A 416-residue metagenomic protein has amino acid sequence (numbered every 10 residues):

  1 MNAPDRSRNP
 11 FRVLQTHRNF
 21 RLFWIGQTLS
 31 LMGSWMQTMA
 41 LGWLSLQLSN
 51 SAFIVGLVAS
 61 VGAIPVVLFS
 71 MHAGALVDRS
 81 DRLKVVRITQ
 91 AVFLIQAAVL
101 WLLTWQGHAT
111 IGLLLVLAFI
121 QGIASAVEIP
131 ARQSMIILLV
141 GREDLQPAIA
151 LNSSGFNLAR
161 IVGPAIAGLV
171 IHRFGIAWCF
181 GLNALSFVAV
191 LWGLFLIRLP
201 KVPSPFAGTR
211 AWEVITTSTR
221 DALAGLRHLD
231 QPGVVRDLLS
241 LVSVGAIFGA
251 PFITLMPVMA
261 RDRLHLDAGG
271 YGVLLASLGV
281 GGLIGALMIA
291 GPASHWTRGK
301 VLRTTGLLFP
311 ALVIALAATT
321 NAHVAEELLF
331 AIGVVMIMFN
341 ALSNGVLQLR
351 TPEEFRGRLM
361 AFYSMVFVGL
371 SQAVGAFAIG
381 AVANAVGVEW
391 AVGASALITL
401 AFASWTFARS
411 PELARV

Functional and structural regions predicted by a protein language model:
M1-R8, F195-R227: Flexible cytoplasmic inter-helical loops of multi-pass small-molecule transporters
R6-P65, R227, Q231-L278, A373: Helix-loop boundary and gating motifs at the non-cytosolic
N19-F20, R82, Q133, D144-Q146 (+3 more regions): Cytoplasm-facing, short amphipathic helices at loop-to-helix transitions on the intracellular side of 12-TM secondary
F23, A109-L117, D237-L238, H323-L329: Short hydrophobic/alpha-helical segments at membrane-entry points of transmembrane helices in Major Facilitator
G26, L151-A159, L241, F362-F367: Hydrophobic alpha-helical segments of secondary membrane carriers
S34, I120-R132, I332-S343: Core transmembrane helices of Major Facilitator Superfamily
V58, V67-H72, R79, V85 (+7 more regions): C-terminal transmembrane bundle of multi-pass solute transporters/carriers
I111-A118, G122, P147-F206, G270 (+4 more regions): Hydrophobic alpha-helical transmembrane segments
